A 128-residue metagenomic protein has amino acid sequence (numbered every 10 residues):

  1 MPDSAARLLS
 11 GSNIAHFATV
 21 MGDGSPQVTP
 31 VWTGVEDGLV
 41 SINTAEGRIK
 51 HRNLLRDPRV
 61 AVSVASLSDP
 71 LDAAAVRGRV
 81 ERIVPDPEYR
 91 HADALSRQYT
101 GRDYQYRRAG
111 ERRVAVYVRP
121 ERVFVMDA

Functional and structural regions predicted by a protein language model:
M1-I14, P70: Extreme N-terminal tail/first-helix region
M1-S4, H16, K50, H91: Hydrophobic alpha-helical segments typical of transmembrane helices and their membrane-interface/capping positions
A6-R7, W32, R52, Y106-R108: Short secondary-structure boundary/capping segments
S12-E46, R52, V60-V64, A74-V76: Short beta-strand segments
R48-I49, P87: A generic structural signal for alpha-helix starts
R56: Phosphate-coordinating loops and pocket residues in cytosolic domains that bind phosphorylated ligands
S66-S68: Short, charged beta-turn/beta-strand-edge "cap" motif at the junction between a beta-strand and an adjacent loop
P70-A128: Charged, gly/pro-rich active-site loop segments
